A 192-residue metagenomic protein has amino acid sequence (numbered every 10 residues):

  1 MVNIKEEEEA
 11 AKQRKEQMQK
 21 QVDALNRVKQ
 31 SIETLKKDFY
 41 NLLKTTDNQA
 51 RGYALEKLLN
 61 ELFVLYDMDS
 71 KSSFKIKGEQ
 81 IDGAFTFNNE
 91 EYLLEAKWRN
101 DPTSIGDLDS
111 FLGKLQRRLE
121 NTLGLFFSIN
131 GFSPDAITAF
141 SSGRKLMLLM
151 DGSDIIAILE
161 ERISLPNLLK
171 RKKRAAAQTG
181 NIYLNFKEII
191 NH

Functional and structural regions predicted by a protein language model:
M1-H192: Mixed-charge (Asp/Glu-Lys/Arg
